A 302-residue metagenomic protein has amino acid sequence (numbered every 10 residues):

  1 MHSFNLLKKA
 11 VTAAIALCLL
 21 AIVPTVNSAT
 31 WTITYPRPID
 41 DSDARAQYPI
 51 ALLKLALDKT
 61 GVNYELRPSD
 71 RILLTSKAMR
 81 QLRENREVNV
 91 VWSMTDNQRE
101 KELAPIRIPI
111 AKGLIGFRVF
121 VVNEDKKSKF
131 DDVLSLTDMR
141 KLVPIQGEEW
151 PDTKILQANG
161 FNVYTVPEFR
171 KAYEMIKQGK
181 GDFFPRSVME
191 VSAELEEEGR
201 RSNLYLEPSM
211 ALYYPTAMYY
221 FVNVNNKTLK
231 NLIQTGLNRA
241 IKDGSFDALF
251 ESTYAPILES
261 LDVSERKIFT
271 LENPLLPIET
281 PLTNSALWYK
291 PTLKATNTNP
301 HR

Functional and structural regions predicted by a protein language model:
S28-E102, I233: Extracytoplasmic small-molecule ligand-binding "clamshell" domains of the periplasmic binding protein/Venus flytrap
W31-A46, D132-E149, D182-F183: Short loop->beta-strand "edge-of-pocket" segments that line small-molecule binding or catalytic clefts across diverse
R37-I39, L114-V119, E196-Q234, P256-I278 (+1 more regions): Periplasmic-binding protein-like
I50, K54-D58, E124-K127, P215-I257: Extended ligand-binding regions for polar small-molecule ligands
I72-N89, A158, R170-M189: Short helices/loops that flank or line small-molecule/ion binding pockets
R83, V90-E102, F183-N203: A ligand-binding cleft/hinge motif common to bilobed small-molecule-binding domains
I110-K154: A conserved helix-loop-strand patch within extracytoplasmic ligand-binding domains of the periplasmic binding
G147-A158, L237-R302: Ligand-binding clefts/hinges and TM-proximal coupling segments of bilobed small-molecule sensing domains
